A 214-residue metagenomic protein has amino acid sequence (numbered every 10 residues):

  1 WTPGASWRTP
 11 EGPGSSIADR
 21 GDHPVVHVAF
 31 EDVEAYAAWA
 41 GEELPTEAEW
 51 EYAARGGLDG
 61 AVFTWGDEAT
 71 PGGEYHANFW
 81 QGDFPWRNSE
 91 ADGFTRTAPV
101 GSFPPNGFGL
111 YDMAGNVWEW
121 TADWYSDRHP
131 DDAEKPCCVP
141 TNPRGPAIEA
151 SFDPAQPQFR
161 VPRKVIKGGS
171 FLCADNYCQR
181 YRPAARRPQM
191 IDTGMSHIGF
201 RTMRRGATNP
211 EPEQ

Functional and structural regions predicted by a protein language model:
W1-P183, I191-G194, E211-E213: Functional-site microenvironments in short loops/helix caps that host divalent-cation chemistry
S196-P210: Short, structured beta-strand segments at or near domain termini in extracellular proteins/domains
